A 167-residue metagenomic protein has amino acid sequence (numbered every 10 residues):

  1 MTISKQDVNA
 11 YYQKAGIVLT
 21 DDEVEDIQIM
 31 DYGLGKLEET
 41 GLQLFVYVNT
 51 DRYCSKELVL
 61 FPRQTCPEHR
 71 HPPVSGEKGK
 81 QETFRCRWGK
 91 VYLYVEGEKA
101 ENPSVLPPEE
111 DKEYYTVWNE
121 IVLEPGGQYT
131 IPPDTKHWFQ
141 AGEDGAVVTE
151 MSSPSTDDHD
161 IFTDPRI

Functional and structural regions predicted by a protein language model:
M1-C54, V74, E109-D111: A short, N-terminal "cap"/entry segment at the start of jelly-roll beta-barrel domains of the cupin/DSBH fold
E39, E57-G79, G97-A100, V122-P125 (+1 more regions): Conserved short histidine dyad/triad with adjacent acidic residue
Q43-S55, E68-E82, C86, T116: A short beta-loop-beta micro-motif enriched in histidine and acidic residues
F61-P62, G79-E101, P107-P108: Glycine- and acidic-residue-biased ligand/ion/polar-headgroup-sensing regions
P67-E68, V91-V95, E150: Short hydrophobic/aromatic-rich beta-strand segments that constitute the beta-sheet cores of beta-sandwich/beta-barrel
A100-T116, K136-I167: Double-stranded beta-helix
E113-G126: Extended, solvent-exposed segments with strong compositional bias
